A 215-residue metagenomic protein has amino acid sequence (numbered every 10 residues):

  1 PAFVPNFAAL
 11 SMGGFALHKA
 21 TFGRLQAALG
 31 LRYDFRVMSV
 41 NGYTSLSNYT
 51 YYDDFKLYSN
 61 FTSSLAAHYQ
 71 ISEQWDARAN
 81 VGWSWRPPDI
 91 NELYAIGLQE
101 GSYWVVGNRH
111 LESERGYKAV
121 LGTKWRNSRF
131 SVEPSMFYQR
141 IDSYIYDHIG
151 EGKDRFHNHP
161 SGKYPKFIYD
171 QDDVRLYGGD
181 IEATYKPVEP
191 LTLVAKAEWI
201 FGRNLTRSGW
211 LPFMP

Functional and structural regions predicted by a protein language model:
P1-D76, P87, L98-E100, S208-G209: Signature of Gram-negative outer-membrane beta-barrel scaffolds
A2-N6, L46-D54, W104-R109, Y164-Y169 (+2 more regions): Extracellular loop and loop/strand-boundary signature of outer-membrane beta-barrel proteins
L10-A16, F61-L65, A77, G107 (+5 more regions): Hydrophobic, lipid-facing positions within transmembrane beta-strands of outer-membrane proteins
M12, F22-R24, Y33-S39, V81-P87 (+4 more regions): Transmembrane beta-strands of outer-membrane beta-barrel pores
G14-A20, L65-Y69, L121-W125, M136 (+3 more regions): Residues on the lipid-exposed face of transmembrane beta-strands in outer-membrane beta-barrel proteins
R24-A27, Q74-A77, R129-V132, E189-L193: Repeated loop/turn-to-beta-strand initiation elements of outer-membrane beta-barrel proteins
Q70, D76-G82, R86-E92, H110-F167 (+1 more regions): Membrane-embedded beta-barrel scaffold of Gram-negative outer-membrane proteins
F137-R140, G162-P215: Gram-negative outer-membrane beta-barrel transporters
